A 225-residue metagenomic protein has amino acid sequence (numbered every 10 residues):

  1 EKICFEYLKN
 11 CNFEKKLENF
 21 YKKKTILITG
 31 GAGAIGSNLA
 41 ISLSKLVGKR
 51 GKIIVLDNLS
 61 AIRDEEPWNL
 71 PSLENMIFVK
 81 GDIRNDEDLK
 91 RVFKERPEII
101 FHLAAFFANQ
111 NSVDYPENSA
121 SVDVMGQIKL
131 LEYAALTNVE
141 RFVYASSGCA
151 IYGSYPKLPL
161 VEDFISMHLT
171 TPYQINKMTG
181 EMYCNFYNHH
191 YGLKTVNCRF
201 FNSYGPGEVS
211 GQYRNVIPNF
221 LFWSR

Functional and structural regions predicted by a protein language model:
E1-S203: N-terminal Rossmann-like NAD(P)+-binding domain of SDR-like oxidoreductases, especially those catalyzing
F93, H168, V209-Y213, R225: Residue-level signature of the cytosolic catalytic core of signaling kinases
M178, S203-P218: Glycine/proline-rich active-site loop of Rossmann-fold NAD(P)-dependent oxidoreductases
H189, S203, P218-R225: Alpha-helical substrate-binding/gating segment
